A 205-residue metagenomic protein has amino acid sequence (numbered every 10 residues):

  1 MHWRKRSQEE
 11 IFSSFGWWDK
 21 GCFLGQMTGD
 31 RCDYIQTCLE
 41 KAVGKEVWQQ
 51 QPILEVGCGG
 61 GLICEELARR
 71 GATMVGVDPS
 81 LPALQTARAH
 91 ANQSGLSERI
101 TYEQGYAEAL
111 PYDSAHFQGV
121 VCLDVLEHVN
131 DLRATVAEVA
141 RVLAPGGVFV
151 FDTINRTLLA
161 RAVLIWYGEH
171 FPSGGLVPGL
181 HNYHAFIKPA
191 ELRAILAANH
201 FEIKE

Functional and structural regions predicted by a protein language model:
M1-D113, G119, L123, V136: Conserved N-terminal segment of class I S-adenosyl-L-methionine
L81, V129-N130, T157: A structural helix-start
C122-V125, F151: A short beta-strand submotif of the Rossmann-like class I SAM-dependent methyltransferase core that lines
R133-P145: A short glycine-rich, Lys/Arg-flanked "PGG" loop and its adjoining helix->strand segment in the class I
V148-P172: Conserved class I S-adenosyl-L-methionine
T153, S173-E191: Acceptor-substrate binding/catalytic loop of class I
F201-E205: Conserved S-adenosyl-L-methionine
